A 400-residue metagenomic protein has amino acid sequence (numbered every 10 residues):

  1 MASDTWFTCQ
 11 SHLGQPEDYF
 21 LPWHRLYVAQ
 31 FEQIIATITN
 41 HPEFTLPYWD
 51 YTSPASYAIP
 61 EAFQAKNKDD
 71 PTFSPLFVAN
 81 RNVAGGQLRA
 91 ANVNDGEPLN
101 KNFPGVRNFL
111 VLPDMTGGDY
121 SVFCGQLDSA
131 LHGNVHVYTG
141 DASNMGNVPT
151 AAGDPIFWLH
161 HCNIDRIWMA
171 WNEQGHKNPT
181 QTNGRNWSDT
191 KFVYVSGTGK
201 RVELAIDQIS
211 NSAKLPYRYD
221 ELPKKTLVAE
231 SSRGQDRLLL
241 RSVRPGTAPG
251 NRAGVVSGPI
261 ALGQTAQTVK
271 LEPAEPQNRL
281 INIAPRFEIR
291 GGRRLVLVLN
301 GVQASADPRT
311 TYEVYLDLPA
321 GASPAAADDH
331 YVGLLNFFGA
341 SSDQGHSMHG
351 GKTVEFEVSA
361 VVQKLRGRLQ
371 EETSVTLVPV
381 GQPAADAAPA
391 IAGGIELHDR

Functional and structural regions predicted by a protein language model:
M1-R400: C-terminal accessory segments of proteins
